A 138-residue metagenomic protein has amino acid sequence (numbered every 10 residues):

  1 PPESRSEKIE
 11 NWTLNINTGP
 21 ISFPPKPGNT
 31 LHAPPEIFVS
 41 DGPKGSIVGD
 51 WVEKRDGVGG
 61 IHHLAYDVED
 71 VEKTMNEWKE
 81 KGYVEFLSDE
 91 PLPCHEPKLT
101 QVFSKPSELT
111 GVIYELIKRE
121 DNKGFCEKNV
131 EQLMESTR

Functional and structural regions predicted by a protein language model:
P1, K8-R138: Glyoxalase I/VOC metalloenzyme domain signal
